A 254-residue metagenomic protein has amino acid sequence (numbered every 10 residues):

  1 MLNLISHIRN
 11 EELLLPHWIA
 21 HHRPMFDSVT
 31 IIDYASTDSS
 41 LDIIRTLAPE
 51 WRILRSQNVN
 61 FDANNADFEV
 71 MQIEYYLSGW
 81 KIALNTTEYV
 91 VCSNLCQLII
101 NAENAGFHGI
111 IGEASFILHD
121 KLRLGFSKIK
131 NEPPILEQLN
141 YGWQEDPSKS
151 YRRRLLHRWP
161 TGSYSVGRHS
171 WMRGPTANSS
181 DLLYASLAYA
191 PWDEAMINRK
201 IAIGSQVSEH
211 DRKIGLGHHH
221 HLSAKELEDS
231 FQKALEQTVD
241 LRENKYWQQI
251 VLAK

Functional and structural regions predicted by a protein language model:
L2-N3, W80: Structural motif
N3-A20, A35: Active-site beta-to-alpha loop of glycosyltransferases that engages the nucleotide-sugar donor
H17-W18, I43, Q97-N101: A short acidic, amphipathic alpha-helical/loop segment
H21-N58: Acidic donor-binding segment of Leloir-type glycosyltransferases
I44-L84: Active-site-proximal specificity loops/subdomain of glycosyltransferases
N64-V70, V91-K254: Catalytic-site signature of metal-activated, phosphate-bearing donor transferases, centered on the GT-A/GT-A-like
N85-V90: The conserved acidic donor/metal-binding loop of glycosyltransferases
